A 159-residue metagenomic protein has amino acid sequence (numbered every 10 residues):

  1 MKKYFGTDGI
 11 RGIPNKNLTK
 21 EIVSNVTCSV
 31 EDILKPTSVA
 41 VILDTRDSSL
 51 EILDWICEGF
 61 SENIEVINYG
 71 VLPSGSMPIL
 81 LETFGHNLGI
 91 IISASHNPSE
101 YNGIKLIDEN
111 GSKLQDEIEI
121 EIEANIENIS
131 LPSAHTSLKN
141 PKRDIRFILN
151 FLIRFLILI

Functional and structural regions predicted by a protein language model:
M1-N63, L88, S137-I159: An N-terminal, well-structured beta->alpha segment
I13, I104-I159: Gly/Ser/Thr-enriched, mixed-charge loops and adjacent short helices that form phosphate/oxyanion-binding elements
N15, E51-D54, L81, E100-K105: Short acidic, glycine/serine/threonine-rich loops at helix termini
D44, V71-L72, A94-S95, G111 (+1 more regions): Short, ordered loop/turn segments at secondary-structure junctions
E62-L72: Active-site cofactor/substrate anionic-group-binding motifs, chiefly glycine- and Lys/Arg-rich phosphate-binding loops
G70-N87: Conserved phosphate-binding catalytic cores of ATP/NTP-utilizing and phosphoryl-transfer enzymes
P73-S76, N97-E100, K113-L114, E121-I122: Short gly/pro/ser/thr-enriched loop/turn and capping motifs at secondary-structure boundaries
I91-E109: Active-site microenvironments of hydrolase-like enzyme catalytic domains
